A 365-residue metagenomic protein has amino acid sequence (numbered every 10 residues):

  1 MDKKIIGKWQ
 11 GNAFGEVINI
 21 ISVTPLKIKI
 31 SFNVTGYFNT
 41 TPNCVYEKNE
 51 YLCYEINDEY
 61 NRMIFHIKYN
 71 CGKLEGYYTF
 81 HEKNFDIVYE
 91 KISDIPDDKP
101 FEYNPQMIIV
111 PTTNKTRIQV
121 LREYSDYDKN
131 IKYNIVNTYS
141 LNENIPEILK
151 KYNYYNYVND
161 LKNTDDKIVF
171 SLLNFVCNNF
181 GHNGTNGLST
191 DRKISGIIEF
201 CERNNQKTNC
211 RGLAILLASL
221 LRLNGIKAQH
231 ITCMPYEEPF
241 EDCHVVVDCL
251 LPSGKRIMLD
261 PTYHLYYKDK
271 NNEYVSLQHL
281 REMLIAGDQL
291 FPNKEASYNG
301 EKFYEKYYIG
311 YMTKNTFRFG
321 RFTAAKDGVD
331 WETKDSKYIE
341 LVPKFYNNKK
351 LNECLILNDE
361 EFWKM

Functional and structural regions predicted by a protein language model:
M1, F14-N19, T40-N49, K73-F101: Edge beta-strand at a domain terminus
M1-Q10, I21-P25, P96, P146 (+3 more regions): N-terminal helix-cap/turn-to-beta initiation motif at the start of protein domains
D2-K68: Central antiparallel beta-sheet cores of small beta-barrel/beta-sandwich binding domains
K4, T164-S171, F175, G212 (+2 more regions): Extracytoplasmic/secreted proteins, especially bacterial periplasmic and envelope-associated proteins
T112-T208: Secondary-structure boundary elements
Y154, N174-G181, R222-I226, L251-P252 (+1 more regions): Sec-exported extracytoplasmic/periplasmic mature domains
N183-V245: Active-site neighborhood of thiol-dependent amide/isopeptide-bond enzymes
P239, C249-M365: His-Asp-centered catalytic microenvironments across diverse enzyme cores, prominently the transglutaminase-like
